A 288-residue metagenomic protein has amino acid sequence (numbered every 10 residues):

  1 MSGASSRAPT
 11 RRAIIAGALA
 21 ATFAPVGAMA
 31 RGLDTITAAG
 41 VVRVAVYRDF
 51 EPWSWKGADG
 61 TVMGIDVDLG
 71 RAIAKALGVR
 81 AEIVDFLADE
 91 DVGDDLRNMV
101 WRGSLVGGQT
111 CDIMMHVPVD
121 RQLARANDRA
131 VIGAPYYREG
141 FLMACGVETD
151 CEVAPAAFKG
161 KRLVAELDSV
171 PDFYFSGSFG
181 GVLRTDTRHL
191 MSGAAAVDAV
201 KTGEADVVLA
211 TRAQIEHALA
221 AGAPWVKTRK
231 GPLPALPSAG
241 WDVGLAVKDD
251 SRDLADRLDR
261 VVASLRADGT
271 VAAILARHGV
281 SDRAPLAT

Functional and structural regions predicted by a protein language model:
S2-R7, A13-A30: N-terminal export signals
A18, G70, K75-A76, T149 (+4 more regions): Extended ligand-binding regions for polar small-molecule ligands
G32-C111: Extracytoplasmic small-molecule ligand-binding "clamshell" domains of the periplasmic binding protein/Venus flytrap
V46-F50, V84-A88, G103-R121, D168-S169 (+4 more regions): Beta->alpha turn/N-cap motifs
R48, Y137-L142, A220-D259, G279-T288: Periplasmic-binding protein-like
V62-A76, G140-M191, A213: Bilobed "Venus flytrap"/periplasmic-binding protein-like clamshell domains and structurally analogous long
I83-A156: Acidic, polar ligand-binding/catalytic clefts
D94, M115-A126, Y174-S178, K201-T202 (+1 more regions): A ligand-binding cleft/hinge motif common to bilobed small-molecule-binding domains
